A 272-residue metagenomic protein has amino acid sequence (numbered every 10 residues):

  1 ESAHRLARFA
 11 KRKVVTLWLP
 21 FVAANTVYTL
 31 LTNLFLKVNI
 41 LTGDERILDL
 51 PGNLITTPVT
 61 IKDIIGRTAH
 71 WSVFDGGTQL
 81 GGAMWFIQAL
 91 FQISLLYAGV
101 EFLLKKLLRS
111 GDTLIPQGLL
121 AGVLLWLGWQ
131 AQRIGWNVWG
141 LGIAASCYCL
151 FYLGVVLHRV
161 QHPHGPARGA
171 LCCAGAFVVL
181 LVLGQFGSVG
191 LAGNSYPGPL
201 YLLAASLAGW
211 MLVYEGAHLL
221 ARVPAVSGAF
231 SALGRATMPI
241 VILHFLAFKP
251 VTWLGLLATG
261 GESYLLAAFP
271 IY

Functional and structural regions predicted by a protein language model:
E1-Y272: Alpha-helical transmembrane segments and their immediate juxtamembrane cytosolic regions
